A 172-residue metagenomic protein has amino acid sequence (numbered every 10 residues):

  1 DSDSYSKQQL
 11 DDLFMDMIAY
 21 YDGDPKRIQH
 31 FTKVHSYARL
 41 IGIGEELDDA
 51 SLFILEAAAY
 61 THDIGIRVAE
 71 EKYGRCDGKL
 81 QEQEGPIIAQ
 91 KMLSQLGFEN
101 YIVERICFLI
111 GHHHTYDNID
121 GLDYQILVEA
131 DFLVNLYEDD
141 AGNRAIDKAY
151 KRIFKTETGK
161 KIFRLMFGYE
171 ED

Functional and structural regions predicted by a protein language model:
D1-Y5, D22-T32, S36-D48, T61 (+2 more regions): Divalent metal-dependent phosphate-bond-processing catalytic cores, especially two-metal-ion Mg2+/Mn2+ enzymes that act
Q9-K33, G65-R75: Active-site flanking loop/helix segments enriched in acidic
D16, Y37, I88-M92, E129: A general alpha-helix detector
Y21, G42, V68-K72, L93 (+1 more regions): Short amphipathic alpha-helical interaction patches enriched in hydrophobic/aromatic residues with interspersed Lys/Arg
V34, K79-Q95: An active-site-proximal "capping" alpha-helix that borders the catalytic cofactor pocket
L52-G74, G85, C107-H114, D131: His-Asp-centered metal-binding catalytic motifs of divalent-metal-dependent phosphohydrolases/nucleases
M92, L96, E104-L109: Mid-chain, well-packed structural core segment of small domains
